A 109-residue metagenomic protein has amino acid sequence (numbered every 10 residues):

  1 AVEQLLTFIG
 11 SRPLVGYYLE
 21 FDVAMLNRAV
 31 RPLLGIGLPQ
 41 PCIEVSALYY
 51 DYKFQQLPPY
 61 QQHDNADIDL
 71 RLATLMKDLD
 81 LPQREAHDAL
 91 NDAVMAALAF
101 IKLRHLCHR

Functional and structural regions predicted by a protein language model:
A1: Glycine-rich, highly charged phosphate/nucleotide-binding loops
Q4-R109: Metal-dependent phosphoesterase core characteristic of DEDDh/y 3'-5' exonuclease domains
